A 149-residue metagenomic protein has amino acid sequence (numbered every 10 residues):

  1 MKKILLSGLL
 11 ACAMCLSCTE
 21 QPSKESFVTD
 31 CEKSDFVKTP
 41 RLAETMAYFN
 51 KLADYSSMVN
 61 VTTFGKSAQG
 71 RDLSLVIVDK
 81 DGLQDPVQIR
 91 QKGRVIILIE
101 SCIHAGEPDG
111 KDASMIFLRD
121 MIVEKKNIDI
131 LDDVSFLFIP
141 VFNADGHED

Functional and structural regions predicted by a protein language model:
K2-L9: Sec-dependent signal peptide recognition, specifically the positively charged N-region followed immediately by
L5, C15-D149: M14 metallocarboxypeptidase catalytic domain recognition
L10-M14: Hydrophobic core
